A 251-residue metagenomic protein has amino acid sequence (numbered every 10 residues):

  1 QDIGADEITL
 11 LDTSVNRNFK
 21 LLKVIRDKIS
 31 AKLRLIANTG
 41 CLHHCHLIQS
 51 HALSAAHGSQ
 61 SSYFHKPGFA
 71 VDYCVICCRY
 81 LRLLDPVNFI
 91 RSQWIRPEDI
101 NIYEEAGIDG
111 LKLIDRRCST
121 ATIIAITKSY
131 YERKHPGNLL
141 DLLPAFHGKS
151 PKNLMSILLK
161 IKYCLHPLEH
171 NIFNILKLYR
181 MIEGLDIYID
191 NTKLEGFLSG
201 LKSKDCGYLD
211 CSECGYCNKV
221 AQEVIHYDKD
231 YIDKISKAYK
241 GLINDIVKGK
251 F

Functional and structural regions predicted by a protein language model:
Q1, T9-K112, R116-F251: Active-site pocket-lining/capping segments in soluble small-molecule metabolic enzymes
